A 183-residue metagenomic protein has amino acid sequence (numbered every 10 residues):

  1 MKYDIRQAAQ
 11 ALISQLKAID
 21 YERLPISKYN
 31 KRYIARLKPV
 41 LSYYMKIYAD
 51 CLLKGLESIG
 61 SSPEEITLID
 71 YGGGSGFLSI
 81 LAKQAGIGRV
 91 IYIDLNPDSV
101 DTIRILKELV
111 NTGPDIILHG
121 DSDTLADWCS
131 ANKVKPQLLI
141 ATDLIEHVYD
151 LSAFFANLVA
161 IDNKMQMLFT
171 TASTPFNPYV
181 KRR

Functional and structural regions predicted by a protein language model:
M1-V134, L138, T142, F155: Conserved N-terminal segment of class I S-adenosyl-L-methionine
N96-P97, I145, T174-F176: Alpha-helix N-cap/helix-start and coil->helix boundary motif
V110, Y149-R183: S-adenosyl-L-methionine-dependent methyltransferase catalytic module, highlighting the catalytic core
T142-I145, T170: Residues lining the SAM
